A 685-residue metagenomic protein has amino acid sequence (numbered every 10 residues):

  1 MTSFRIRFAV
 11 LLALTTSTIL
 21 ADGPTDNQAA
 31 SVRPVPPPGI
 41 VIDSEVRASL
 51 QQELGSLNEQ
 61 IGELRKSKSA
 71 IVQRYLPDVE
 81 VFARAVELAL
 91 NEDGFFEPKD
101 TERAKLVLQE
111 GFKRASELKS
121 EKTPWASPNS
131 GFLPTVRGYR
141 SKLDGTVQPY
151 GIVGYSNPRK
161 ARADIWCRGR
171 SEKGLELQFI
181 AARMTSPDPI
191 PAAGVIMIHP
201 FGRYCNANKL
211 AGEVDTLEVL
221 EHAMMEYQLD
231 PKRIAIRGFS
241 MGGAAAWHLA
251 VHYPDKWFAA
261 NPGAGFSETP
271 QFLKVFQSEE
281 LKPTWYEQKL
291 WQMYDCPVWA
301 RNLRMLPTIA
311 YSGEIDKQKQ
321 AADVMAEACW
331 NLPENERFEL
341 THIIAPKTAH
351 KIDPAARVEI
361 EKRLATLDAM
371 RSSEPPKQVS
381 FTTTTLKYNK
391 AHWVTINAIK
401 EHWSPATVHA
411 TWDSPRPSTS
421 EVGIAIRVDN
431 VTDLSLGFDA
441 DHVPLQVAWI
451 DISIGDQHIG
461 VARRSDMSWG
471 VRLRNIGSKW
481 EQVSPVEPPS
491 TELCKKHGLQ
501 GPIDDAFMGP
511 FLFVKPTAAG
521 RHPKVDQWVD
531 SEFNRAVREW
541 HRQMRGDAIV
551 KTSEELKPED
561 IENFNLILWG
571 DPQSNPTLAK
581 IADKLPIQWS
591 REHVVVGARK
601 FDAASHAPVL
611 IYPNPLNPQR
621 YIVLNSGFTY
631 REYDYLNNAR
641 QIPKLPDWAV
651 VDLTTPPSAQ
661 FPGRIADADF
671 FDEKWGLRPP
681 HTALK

Functional and structural regions predicted by a protein language model:
G23-P37, E92-D93, E97-A161: A domain-start/cap signature at the N-terminus of enzymes
G23-V79: Amphipathic, heptad-repeat alpha-helical segments
S156-R159, N208-M241, V251-W257, N302: Gly/Ser-rich "nucleophile elbow"/oxyanion-hole loop immediately N-terminal to the catalytic nucleophile in hydrolases
K160-Y227: Active-site machinery of serine-nucleophile hydrolases
G169-A182, D255-R301, M305-L306, Q320: Mobile cap/lid helix-loop segments that gate and shape the active-site cleft of serine hydrolases
I236-G238, G263, Y311: Short beta-strand immediately N-terminal to the catalytic nucleophile in serine-hydrolase-like folds
Y311, I315-K319, D323-R427: C-terminal catalytic histidine-bearing segment of alpha/beta-hydrolase fold enzymes
A425, G437-K685: Solvent-exposed alpha-helical segments and adjacent loops that form catalytic or protein-interaction surfaces
